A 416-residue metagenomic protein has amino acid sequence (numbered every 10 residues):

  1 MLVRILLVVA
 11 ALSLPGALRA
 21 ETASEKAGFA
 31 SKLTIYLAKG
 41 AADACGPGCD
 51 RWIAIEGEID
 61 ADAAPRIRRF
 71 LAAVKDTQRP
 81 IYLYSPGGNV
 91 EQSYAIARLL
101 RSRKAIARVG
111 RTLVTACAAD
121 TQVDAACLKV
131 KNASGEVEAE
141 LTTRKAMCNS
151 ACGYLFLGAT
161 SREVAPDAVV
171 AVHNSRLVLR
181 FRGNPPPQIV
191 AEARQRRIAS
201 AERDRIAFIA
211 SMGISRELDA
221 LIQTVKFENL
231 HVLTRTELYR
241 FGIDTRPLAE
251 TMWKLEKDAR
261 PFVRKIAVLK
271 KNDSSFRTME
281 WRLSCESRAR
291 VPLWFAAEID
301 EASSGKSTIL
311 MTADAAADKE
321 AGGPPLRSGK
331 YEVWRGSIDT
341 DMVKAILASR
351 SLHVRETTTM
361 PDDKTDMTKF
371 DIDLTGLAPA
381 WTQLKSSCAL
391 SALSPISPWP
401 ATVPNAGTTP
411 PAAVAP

Functional and structural regions predicted by a protein language model:
M1-L2: N-terminal secretory signal peptides that target proteins for export/translocation
I5-S13: Bacterial N-terminal signal peptides
P15-A17: N-terminal signal peptide c-region/cleavage motif recognized by signal peptidases
E21-E25, T34-A38, D43-A44, R51 (+7 more regions): A generic "folded-domain core" signal
A30-A168, V172-N174: Cleft-lining beta-strand/loop regions that shape enzyme active-site pockets
A63-F70, Q92-I96, C148-C152, A201-F208 (+5 more regions): Stable alpha-helical elements in mature extracytoplasmic
P80, A133-A139, A171-L255: Charged, glycine-interspersed solvent-exposed loop segments at helix/strand-loop junctions that cap or gate access
Q92, I96, D120, D124-N132 (+2 more regions): Solvent-exposed serine/threonine-rich low-complexity stretches and specific carbohydrate-binding patches
